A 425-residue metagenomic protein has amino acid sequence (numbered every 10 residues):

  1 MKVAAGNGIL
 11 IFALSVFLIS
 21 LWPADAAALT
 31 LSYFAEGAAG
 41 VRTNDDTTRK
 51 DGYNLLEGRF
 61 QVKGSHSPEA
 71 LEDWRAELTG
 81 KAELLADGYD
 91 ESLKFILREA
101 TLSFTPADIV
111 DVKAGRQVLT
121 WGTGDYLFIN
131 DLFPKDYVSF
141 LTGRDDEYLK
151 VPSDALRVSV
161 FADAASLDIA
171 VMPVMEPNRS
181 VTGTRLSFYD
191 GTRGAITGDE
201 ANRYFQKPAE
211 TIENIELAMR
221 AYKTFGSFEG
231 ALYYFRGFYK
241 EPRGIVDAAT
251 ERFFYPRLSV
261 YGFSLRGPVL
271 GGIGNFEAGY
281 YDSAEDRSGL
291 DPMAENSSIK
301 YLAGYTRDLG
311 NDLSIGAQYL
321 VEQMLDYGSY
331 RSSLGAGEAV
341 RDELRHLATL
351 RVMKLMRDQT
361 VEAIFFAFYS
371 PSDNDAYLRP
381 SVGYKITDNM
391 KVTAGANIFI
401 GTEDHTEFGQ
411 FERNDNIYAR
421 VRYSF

Functional and structural regions predicted by a protein language model:
L29-L31, A70-A76, V110-V112, A164-L167 (+5 more regions): Repeated loop/turn-to-beta-strand initiation elements of outer-membrane beta-barrel proteins
Y33-V41, L78-A82, A114-R116, I169-P173 (+7 more regions): Transmembrane beta-barrel strands of outer-membrane/channel proteins
T48-L56, Y89-L97, D146-Y148, P208-E213 (+5 more regions): Replace "Gram-negative outer membrane beta-barrel proteins" with "bacterial and organellar outer membrane beta-barrel
L56-V62, L97-A100, P152-L156, I215-M219 (+5 more regions): Hydrophobic, lipid-facing positions within transmembrane beta-strands of outer-membrane proteins
S65, A70-F188, G226, G401: Outer membrane beta-barrel
H66-A70, P106-D108, F161-A164, T224-S227 (+6 more regions): Outer-membrane beta-barrel strand-turn architecture
L71-E72, F235-G237, R266-S288, P292-F368: Detector for outer-membrane/organellar transmembrane beta-barrel domains, recognizing the amphipathic beta-strand
I398, F411-F425: Outer-membrane beta-barrel "beta-signal"
